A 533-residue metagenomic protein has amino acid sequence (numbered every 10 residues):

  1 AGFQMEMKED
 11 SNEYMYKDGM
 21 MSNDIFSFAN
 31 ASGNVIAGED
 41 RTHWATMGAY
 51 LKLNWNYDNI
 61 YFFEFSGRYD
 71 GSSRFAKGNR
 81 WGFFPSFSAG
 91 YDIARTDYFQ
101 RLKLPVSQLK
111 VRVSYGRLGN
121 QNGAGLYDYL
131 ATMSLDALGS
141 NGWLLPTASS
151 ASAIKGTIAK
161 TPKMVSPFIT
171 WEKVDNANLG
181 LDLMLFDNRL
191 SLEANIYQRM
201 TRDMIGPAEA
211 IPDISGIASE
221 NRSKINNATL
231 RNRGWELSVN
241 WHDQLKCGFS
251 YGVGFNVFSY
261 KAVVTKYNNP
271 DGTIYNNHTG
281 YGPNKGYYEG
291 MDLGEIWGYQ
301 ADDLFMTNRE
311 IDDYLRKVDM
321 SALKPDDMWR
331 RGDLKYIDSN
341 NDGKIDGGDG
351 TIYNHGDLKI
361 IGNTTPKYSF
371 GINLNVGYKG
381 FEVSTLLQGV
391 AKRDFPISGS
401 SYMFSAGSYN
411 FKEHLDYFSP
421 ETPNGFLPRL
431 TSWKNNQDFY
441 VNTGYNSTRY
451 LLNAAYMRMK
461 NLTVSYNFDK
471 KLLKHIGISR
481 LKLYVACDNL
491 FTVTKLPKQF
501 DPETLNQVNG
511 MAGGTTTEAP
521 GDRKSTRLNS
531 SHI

Functional and structural regions predicted by a protein language model:
A1-E289, N446-R527: Extracellular/periplasmic, surface-exposed regions of secreted and cell-surface proteins
G2, K52, V111, N256 (+8 more regions): Exposed, low-structure sequence patches enriched in small/polar residues
E13, D24-I36, A137-M164, G282-I360 (+1 more regions): Flexible glycine-rich, low-complexity coil/linker segments exposed to the extracellular/periplasmic environment
S72, Y336, V390-K482, A486-D488: Extracytoplasmic gating/loop element in the C-terminal half of outer-membrane beta-barrel translocons and assembly
R222-R231, T273-I296, H355-G356, I361-G371 (+2 more regions): C-terminal extracellular loops and terminal segments of Gram-negative outer membrane beta-barrel proteins
D243, T307, I361, I372: Aromatic-residue-lined binding/catalytic grooves and analogous aromatic/hydrophobic interfacial grooves in multimeric
N363-I397: Glycine-rich, aromatic-lined ligand/substrate-binding cores of catalytic and carbohydrate-binding domains
L528-I533: Single conserved hydrophobic/aromatic residue that forms the stacking wall/gate of nucleotide- or nucleobase-binding
